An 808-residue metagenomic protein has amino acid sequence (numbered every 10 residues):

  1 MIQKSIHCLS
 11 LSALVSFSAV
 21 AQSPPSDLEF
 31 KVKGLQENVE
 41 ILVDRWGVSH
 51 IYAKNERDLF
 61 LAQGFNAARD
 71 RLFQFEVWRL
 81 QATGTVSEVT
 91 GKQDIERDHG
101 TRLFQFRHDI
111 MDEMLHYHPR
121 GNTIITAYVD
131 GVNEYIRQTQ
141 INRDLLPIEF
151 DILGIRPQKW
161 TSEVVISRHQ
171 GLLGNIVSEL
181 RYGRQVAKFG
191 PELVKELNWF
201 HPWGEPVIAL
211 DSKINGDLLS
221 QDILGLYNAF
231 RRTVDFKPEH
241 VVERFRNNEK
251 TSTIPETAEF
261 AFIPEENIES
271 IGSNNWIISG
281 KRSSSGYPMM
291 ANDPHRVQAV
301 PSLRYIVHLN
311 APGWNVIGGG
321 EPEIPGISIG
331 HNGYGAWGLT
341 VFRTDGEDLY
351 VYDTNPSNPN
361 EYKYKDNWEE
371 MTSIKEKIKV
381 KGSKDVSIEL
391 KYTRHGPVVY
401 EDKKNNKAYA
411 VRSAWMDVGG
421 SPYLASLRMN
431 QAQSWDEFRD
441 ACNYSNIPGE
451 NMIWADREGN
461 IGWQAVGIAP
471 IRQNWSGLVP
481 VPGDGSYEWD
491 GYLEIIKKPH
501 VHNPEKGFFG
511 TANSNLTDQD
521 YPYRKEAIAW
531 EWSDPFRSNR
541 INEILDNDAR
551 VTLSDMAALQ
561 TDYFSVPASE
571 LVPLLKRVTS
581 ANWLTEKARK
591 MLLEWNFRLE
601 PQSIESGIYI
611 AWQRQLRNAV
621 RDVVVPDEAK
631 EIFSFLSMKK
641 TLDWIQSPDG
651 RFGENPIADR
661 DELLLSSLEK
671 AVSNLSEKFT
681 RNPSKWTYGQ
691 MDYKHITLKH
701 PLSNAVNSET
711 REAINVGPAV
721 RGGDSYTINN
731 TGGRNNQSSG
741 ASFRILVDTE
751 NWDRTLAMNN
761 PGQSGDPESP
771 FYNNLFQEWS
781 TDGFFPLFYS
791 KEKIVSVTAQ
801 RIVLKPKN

Functional and structural regions predicted by a protein language model:
M1-L9: Bacterial N-terminal signal peptides that target proteins for export
C8-S18: Bacterial N-terminal signal peptides
S23-M289, P294, N618, D627 (+1 more regions): Substrate-recognition/specificity elements adjacent to catalytic centers across diverse enzyme folds
D58-H108, G338-E389, S486-R537, E543 (+2 more regions): Gly/Pro-rich active-site capping loops and adjacent beta-alpha segments that organize cofactor/substrate pockets
L59-A62, D109-N122, R412, Y423-M429 (+3 more regions): Second-shell loop/turn segments in exported
I268-S270, L309-G326, G330-G335, L339-S486: Glycine- and hydrophobic-rich flexible loops that cap the catalytic core of alpha/beta enzyme folds
E347, K407, I447-D548, L599-P601 (+2 more regions): Hydrophobic alpha-helical segments
A527-T585, K670-N808: Terminal end segments
